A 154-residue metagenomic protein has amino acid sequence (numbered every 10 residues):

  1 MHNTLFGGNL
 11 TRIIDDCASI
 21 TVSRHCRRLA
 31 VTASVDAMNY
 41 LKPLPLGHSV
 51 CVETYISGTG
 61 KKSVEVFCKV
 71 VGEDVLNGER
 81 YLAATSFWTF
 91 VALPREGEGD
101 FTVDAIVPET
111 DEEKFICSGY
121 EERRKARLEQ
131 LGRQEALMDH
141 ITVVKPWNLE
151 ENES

Functional and structural regions predicted by a protein language model:
M1-H2, L41, A92: N-terminal hydrophobic or amphipathic segments with adjacent small-residue motifs that include Sec signal peptides
M1-I13, V144-S154: A conserved, well-ordered hydrophobic junction motif at loop->secondary-structure transitions
L5, S19-V64, Y81-S86: Hydrophobic beta-strand-centered segment that forms part of the acyl-chain substrate-binding groove
P45-L46, S57-S154: HotDog/MaoC-like acyl-thioester-processing domains
